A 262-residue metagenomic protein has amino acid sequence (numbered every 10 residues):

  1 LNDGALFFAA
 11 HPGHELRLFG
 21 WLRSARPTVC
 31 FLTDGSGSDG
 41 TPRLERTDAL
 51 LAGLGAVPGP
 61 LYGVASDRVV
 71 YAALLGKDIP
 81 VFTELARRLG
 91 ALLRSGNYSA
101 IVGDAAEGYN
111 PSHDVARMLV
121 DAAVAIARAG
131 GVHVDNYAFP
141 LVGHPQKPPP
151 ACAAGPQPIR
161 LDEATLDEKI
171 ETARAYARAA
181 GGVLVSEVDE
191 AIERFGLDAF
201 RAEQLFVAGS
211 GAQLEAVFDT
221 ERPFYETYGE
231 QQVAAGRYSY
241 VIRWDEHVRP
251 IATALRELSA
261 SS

Functional and structural regions predicted by a protein language model:
L1-G96, D121-H133: Active-site rim/loop-helix segments in enzyme catalytic domains that contact anionic ligands
L1-L6, V81-S262: Metal-dependent de-N-acetylase/amidase catalytic core
